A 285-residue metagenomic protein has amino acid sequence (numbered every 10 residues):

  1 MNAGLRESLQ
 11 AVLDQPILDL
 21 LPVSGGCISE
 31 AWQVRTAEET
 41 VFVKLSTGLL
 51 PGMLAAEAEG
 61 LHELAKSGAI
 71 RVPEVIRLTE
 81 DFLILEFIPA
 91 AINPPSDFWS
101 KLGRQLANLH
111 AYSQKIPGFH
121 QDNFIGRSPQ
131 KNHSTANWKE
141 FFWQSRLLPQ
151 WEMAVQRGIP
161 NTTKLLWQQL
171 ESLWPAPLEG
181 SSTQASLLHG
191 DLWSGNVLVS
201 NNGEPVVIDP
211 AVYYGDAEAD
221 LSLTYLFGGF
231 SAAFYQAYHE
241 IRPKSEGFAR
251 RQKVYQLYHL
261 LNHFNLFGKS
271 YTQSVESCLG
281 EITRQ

Functional and structural regions predicted by a protein language model:
M1-A11, Q114-L187, S200, E281: An alpha-helical support segment within catalytic cores of ATP-dependent transferases
D14-L21: Conserved N-terminal boundary motif of the eukaryotic protein kinase catalytic domain
L21-E140: ATP-binding pocket architecture of kinase catalytic cores
G48, A90, L148, P205 (+1 more regions): Activation segment
A65, H110-S113, R242, N265 (+1 more regions): Protein kinase-like catalytic domain
K131-W143, E152, S181-L187, S194 (+2 more regions): Active-site Asp-x-Gly
V254-H263: Short helix/strand-capping connector loops at secondary-structure junctions
H263-Q285: ATP/Mg2+ or Mg2+-diphosphate-binding catalytic cores that bind nucleotide phosphates or diphosphates via glycine-rich
